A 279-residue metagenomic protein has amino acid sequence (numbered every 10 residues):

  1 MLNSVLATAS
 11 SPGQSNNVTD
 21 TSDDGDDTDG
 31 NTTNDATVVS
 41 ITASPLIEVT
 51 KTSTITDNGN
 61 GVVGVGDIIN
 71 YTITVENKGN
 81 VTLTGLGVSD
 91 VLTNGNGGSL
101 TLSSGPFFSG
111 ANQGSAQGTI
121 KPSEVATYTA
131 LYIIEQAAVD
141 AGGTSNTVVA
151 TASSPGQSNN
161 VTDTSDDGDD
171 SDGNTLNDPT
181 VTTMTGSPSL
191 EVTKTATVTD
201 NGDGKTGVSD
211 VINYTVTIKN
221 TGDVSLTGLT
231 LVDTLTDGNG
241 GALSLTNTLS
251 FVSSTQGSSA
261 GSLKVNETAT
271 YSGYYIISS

Functional and structural regions predicted by a protein language model:
M1-S279: Exported/extracytosolic protein signature
